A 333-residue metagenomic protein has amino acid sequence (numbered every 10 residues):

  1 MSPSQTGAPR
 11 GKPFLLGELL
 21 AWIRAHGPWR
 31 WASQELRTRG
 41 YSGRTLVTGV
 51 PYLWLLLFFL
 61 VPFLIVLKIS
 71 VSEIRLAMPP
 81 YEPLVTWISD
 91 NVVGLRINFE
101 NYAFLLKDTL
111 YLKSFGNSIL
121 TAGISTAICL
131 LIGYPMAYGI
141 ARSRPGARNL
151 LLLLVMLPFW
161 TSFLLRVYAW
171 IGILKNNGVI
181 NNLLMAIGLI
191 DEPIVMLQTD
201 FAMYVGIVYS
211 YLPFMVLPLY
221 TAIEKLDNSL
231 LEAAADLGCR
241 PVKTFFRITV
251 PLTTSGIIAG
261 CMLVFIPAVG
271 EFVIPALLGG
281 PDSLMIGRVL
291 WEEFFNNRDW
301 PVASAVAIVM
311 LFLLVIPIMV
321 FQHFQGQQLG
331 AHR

Functional and structural regions predicted by a protein language model:
P3, F14, E18, G27-W31 (+3 more regions): C-terminal transmembrane helix and the adjacent membrane-cytosol boundary/short C-terminal tail of inner/organellar
G11-R24, P28-V71, G139, N149 (+1 more regions): N-terminal signal-anchor/first transmembrane alpha helix
W31-R37, V85-D90, V167-V208, V242 (+1 more regions): Membrane-interfacial helix termini and adjacent extracytoplasmic/periplasmic loops of multi-pass transporters
R39-R44, A77, W87-S89, Y102-L105 (+3 more regions): Interhelical loop and adjacent transmembrane-helix boundary motif in polytopic membrane transport permeases
V50, L153, L157, Y209 (+2 more regions): Transmembrane alpha-helices
L60-T109, N177, G280-P281, R333: Short membrane-interfacial helix/loop motifs at transmembrane-helix boundaries
K107-R142: Transmembrane alpha-helix signature in integral membrane proteins
L165-V167, G172, M215-P218, G256-W291: Non-cytoplasmic
